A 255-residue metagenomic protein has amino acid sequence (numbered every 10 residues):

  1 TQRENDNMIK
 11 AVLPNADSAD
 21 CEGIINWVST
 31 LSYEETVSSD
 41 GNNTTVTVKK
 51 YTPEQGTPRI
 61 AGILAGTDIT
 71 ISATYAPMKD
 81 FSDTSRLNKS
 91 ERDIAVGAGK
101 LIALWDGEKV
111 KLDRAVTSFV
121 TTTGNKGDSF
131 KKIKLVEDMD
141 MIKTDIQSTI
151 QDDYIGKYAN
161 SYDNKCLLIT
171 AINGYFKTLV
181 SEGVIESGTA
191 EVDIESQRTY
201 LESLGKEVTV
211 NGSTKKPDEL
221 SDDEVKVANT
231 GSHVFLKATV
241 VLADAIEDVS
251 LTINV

Functional and structural regions predicted by a protein language model:
T1-P77: Extracellular Cys-Trp
L64, D68-I71, Y75-D83, E91-V255: Structured, hydrophobic secondary-structure cores that serve as assembly/anchoring elements
